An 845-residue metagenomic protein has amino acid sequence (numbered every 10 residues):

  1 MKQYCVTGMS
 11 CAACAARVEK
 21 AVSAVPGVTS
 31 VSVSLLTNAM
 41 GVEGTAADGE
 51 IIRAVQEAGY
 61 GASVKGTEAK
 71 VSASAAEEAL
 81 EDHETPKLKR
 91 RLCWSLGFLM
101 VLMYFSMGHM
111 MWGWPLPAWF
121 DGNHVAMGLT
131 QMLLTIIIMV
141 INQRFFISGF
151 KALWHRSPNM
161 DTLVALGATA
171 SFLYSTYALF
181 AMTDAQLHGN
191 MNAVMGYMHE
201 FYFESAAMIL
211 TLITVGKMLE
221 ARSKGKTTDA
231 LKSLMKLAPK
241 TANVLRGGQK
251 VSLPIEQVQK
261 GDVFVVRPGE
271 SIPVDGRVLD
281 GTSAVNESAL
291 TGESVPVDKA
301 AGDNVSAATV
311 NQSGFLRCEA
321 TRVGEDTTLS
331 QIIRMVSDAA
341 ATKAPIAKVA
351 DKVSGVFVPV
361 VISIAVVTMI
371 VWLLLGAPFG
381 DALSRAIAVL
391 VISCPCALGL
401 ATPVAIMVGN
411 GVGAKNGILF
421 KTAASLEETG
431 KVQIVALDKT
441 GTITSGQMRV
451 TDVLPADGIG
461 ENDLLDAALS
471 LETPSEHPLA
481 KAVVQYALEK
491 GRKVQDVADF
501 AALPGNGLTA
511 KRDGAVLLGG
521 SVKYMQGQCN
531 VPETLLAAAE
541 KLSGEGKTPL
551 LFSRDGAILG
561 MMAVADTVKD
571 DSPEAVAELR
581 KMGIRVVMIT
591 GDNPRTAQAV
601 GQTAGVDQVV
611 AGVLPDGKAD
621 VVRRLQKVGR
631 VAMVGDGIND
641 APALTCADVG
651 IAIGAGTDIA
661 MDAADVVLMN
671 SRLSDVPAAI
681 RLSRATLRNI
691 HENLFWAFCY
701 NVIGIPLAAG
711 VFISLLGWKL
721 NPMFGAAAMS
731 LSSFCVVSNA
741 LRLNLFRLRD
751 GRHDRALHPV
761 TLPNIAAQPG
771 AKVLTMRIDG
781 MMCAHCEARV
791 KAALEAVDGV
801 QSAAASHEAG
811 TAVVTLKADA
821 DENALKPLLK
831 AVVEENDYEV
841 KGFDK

Functional and structural regions predicted by a protein language model:
M1-A126, K224, S233, Q249-K250 (+3 more regions): Flexible metal-binding regulatory segments at protein termini and peripheral loops
A16, P268, T342, V432 (+3 more regions): Conserved ATP-binding TGD loop and adjacent catalytic N/P-domain core of P-type ATPases
V25-E43, D48-G49, E200-F201, K232-D326 (+3 more regions): Conserved cytosolic catalytic loops of P-type ATPases
A76, M182-Q186, M191-V194, A207-P268 (+6 more regions): Juxtamembrane coupling segments of multi-pass membrane pumps/enzymes
K87-T241, K352, V453, G717-P722 (+2 more regions): Transmembrane helix-loop-helix hairpins at the membrane interface
M111-V125, W154, L173, V412 (+9 more regions): Membrane-embedded alpha-helical bundles of multi-pass transporters
L290, V349, S384, A397-L471 (+6 more regions): Conserved catalytic phosphorylation-site environment of P-type ATPases
V450, L454-M582, P594, V606-V622: P-type ATPase nucleotide-binding
